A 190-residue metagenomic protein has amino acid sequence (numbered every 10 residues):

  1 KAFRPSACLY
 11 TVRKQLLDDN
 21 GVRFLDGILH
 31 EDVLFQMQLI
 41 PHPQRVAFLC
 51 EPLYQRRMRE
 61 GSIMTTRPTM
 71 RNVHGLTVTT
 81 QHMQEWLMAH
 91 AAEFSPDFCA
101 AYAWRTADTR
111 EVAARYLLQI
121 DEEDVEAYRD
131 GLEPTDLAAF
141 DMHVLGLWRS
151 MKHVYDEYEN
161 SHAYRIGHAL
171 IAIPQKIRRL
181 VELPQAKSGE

Functional and structural regions predicted by a protein language model:
K1-C50, Y54-V73, A92: Donor-binding/catalytic cores of nucleotide-activated saccharide and glycerol-phosphate transferases/polymerases
M37-Q44, R110, A114, P174: Short, amphipathic alpha-helical segments that act as regulatory/interfacial helices in nucleotide-processing proteins
P52-E60, T66-F94, T109-D136: Catalytic core of nucleotide-sugar-dependent glycosyltransferases
D97: Active-site anion-handling motifs in enzyme catalytic cores
A100-V112: Amphipathic alpha-helical repeat scaffolds of TPR domains
A138-E190: Boundary detector for helix-to-coil junctions that initiate low-complexity/charged tails
